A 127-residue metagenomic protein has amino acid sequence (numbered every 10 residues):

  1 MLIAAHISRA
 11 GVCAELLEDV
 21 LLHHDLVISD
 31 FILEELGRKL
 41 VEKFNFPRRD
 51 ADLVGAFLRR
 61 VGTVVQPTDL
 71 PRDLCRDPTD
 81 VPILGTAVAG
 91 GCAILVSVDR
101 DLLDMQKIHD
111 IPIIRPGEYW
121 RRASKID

Functional and structural regions predicted by a protein language model:
M1-I28: Short, well-structured N-terminal submotif of metal-dependent ribonuclease cores
H23-L26, G91-I94, I111: Short active-site oxyanion
S29-V41, F46: Glycine/small-residue-rich phosphate/adenosyl-binding loop
D30, T68, G117: Residues at the C-termini of beta-strands that transition into short coil/loop
D30, V98-R100: Short secondary-structure boundary segments
A51-R59: Short, well-structured alpha-helical segments
T63-L95: Mid-chain, well-packed structural core segment of small domains
L74, V81, G90, R100-D127: Acidic, PIN/NYN-like endoribonuclease modules and their adjacent C-terminal/linker elements
